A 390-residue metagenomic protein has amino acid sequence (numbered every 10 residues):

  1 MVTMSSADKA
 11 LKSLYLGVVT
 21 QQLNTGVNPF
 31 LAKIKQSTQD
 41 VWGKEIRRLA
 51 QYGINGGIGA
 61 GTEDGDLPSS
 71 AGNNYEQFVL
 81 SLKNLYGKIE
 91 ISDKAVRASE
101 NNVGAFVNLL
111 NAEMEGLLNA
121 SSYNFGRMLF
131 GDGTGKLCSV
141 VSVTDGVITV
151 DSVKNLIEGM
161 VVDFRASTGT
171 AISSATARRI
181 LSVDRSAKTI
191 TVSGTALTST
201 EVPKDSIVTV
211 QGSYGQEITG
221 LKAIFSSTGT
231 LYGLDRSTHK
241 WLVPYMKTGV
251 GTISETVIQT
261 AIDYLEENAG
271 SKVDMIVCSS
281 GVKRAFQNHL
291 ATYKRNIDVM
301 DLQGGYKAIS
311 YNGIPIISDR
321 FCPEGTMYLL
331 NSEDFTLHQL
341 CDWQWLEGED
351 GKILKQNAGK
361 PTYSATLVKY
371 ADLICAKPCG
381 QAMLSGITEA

Functional and structural regions predicted by a protein language model:
M1-G59, A71-A390: Core alpha/beta structural scaffold of self-assembling particle/tube/pore-forming proteins
E63-D64: Glycine-rich loop at the start of a catalytic domain that most often binds anionic cofactors/ligands
